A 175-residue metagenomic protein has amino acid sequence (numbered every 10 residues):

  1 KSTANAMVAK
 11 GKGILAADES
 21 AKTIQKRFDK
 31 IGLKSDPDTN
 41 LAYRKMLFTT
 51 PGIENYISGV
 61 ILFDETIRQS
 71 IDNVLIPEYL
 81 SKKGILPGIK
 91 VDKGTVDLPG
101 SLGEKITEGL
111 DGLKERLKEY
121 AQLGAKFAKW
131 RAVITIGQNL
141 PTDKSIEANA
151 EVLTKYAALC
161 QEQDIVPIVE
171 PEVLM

Functional and structural regions predicted by a protein language model:
K1-L123, I136: Alpha/beta catalytic barrel-like cores
D36, W130, V169: Conserved, mostly hydrophobic/aromatic
V60, A128, P167-I168: Hydrophobic residues within beta-strands of alpha/beta enzymes
R68, L174-M175: Short, active-site-adjacent cap segments at secondary-structure transitions
V91, A132, P171: Short glycine-centered, acidic/aromatic-flanked micro-motifs in structured strand/loop junctions that mark active-site
G103-E104, I134-I146, M175: Surface-exposed cleft-lining segments at the edges of enzyme active sites
L113-F127, N149-I165: Structured alpha-helical segments in the cores of large, soluble enzyme domains
Q163-V166, P171-L174: Amphipathic alpha-helical interface segments within eukaryotic helical scaffold and small GTPase-regulatory domains
